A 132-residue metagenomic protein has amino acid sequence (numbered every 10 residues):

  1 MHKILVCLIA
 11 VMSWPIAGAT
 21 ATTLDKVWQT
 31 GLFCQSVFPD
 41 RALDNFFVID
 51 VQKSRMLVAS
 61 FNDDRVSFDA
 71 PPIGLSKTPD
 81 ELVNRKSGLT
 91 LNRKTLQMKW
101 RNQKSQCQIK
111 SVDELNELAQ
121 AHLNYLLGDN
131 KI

Functional and structural regions predicted by a protein language model:
I4-S13: Sec-dependent N-terminal signal peptides
G18-A21: Boundary at the C-terminal end of the N-terminal hydrophobic targeting segment
L24-L43: Tryptophan-anchored aromatic micro-motifs
D40-I49, E114-Q120: Extracellular/mature segments of secreted proteins
A42-P71, M98-K99: N-terminal glycine/threonine-rich, aromatic-flanked beta-hairpin/loop signature
N62-T95: Contiguous, well-ordered beta-strand patches that form the walls/edges of small beta-barrel/beta-sandwich domains
K94-K104: Short, exposed beta-strand-loop hairpins at the edges of beta-sheets in extracellular/periplasmic proteins
N102-I132: C-terminal partner/receptor-binding element of secreted or periplasmic proteins
